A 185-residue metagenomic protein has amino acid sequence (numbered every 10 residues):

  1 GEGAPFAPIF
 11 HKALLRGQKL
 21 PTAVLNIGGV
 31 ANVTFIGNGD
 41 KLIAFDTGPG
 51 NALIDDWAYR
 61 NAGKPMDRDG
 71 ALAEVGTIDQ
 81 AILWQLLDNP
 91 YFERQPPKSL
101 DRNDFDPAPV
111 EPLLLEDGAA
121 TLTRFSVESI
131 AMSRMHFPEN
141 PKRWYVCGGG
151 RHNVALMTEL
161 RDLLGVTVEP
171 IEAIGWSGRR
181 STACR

Functional and structural regions predicted by a protein language model:
G1, L42-A44, L113-D117, I171-G178: A short glycine/serine-rich beta->alpha loop
G1-I9, G118-S129, S181-T182: A glycine-rich, Thr/Ser-enriched phosphate-binding loop motif common to dinucleotide/cofactor-binding enzymes
E2-K64: Phosphate-binding/catalytic loop of phosphoryl-transfer enzymes
D40-V127, A131: Conserved ATP-utilizing enzyme core subdomain
R124, E172-R185: Glycine-rich phosphate-binding/hydrolytic loop that grips phosphoryl groups
A131-K142: Phosphate/pyrophosphate-binding loops at sites that engage ATP/ADP/AMP, CoA/4′-phosphopantetheine, polyphosphate
P141-R161: Glycine-rich phosphate-binding loops at beta-strand->alpha-helix junctions
